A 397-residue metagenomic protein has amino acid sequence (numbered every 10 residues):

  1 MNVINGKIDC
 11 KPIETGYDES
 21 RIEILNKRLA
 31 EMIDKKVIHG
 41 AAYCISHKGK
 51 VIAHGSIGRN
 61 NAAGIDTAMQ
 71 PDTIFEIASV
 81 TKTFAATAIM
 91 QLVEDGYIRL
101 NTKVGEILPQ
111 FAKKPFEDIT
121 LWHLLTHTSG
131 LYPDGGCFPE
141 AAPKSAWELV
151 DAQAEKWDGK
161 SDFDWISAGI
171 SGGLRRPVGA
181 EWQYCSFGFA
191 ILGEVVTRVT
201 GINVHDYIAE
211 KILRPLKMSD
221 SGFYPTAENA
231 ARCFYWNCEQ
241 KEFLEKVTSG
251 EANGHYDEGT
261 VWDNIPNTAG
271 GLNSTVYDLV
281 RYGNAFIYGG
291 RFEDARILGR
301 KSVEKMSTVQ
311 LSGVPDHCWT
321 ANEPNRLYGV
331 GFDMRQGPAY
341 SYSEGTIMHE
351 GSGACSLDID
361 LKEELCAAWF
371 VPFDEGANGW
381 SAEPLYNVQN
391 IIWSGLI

Functional and structural regions predicted by a protein language model:
N2, F116-S341: Short, surface-exposed loop or secondary-structure junction motifs that flank catalytic or metal-binding residues
V3-G6, I13-I77, R99, S167 (+2 more regions): Short, conserved catalytic-motif segment at the N-terminal edge
I24, E31-C44, G64-L124, R176-F187 (+1 more regions): Short active-site loop at a secondary-structure junction that contains or immediately precedes the catalytic residue(s)
H39-A41, I52, N203, G353-S356: Short loop/turn microsegments at loop-to-beta-strand junctions
I52, G64, D72, F84 (+3 more regions): Short, well-structured active-site flanking segments
A53, L357-D358, E364-D374: Short, well-ordered beta-strand elements
S307-H317, G376-I397: Short, gly/Ser/Thr-rich active-site loops of penicillin-recognizing serine hydrolases
S341-I347: Short, hydrophobic/aromatic-rich segments at coil-to-beta transitions
